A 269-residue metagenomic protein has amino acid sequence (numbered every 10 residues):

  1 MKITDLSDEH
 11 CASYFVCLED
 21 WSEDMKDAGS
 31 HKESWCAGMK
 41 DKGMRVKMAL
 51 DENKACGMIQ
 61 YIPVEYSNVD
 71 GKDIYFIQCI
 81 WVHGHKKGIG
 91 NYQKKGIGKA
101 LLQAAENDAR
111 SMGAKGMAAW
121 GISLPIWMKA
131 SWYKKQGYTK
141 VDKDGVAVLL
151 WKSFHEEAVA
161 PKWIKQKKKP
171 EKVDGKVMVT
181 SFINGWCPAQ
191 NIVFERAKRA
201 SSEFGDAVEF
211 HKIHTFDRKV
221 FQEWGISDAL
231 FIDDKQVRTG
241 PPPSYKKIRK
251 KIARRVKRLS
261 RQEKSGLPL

Functional and structural regions predicted by a protein language model:
M1-L50, C187-A189, R196-R199: Short amphipathic alpha-helix that is part of the acyltransferase structural core
C36-M48, G57, D70, F76 (+1 more regions): A short helix-loop-beta-strand connector motif used in the catalytic cores of GNAT acetyltransferases and, in some
M48, K54-E65, F76, W81: Conserved beta-strand in the GNAT
D70-Y92: Conserved acetyl-CoA binding element of GNAT-fold acetyltransferases
I89-N107: Conserved acetyl-CoA-binding loop-helix of GNAT-fold acetyltransferases
N107-S123: Conserved GNAT acetyl-CoA-binding A-motif
K167-E203: Local sequence-structure signature of Cys/Sec-based thiol-disulfide redox active-site neighborhoods
D234-G266: Non-catalytic, surface beta->alpha helical segment in thiol-disulfide oxidoreductase systems
